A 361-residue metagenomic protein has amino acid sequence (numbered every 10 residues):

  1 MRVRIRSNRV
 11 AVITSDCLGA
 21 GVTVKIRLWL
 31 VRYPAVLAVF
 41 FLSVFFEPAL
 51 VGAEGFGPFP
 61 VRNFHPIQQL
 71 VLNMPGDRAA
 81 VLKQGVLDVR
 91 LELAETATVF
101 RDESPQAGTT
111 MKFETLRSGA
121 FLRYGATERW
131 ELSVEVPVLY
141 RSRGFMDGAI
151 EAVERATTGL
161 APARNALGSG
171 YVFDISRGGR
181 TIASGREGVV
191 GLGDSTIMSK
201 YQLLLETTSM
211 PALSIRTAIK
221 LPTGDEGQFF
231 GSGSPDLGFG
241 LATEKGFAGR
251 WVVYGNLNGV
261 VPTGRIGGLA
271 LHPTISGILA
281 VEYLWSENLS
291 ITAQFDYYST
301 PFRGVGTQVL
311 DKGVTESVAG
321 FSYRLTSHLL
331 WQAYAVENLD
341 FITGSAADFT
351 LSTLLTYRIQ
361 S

Functional and structural regions predicted by a protein language model:
M1-V31: N-terminal secretory signal peptides that target proteins for export/translocation
I26, L30, L37, A149-V153: Short helical patches
P34-E47: Bacterial N-terminal signal peptides
G52-T263, A270-S361: Transmembrane beta-barrel domains of Gram-negative outer membranes and organellar outer membranes
